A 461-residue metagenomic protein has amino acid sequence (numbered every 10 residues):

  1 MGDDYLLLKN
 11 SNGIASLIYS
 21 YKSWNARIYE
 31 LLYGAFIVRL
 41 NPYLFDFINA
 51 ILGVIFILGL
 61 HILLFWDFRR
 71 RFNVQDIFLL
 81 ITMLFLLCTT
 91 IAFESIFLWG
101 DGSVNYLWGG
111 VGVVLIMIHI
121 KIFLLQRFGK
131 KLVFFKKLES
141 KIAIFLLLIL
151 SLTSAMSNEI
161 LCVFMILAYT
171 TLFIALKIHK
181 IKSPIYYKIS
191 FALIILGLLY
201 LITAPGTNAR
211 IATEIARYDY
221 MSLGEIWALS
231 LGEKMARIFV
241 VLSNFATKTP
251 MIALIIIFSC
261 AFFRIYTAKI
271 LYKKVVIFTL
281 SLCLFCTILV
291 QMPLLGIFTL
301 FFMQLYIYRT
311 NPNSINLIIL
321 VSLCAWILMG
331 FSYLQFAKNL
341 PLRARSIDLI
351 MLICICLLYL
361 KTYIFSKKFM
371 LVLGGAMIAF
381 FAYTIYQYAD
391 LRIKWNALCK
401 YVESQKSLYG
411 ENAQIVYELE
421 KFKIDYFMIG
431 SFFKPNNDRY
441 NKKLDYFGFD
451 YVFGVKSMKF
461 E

Functional and structural regions predicted by a protein language model:
M1-F47, G100, E159-M303, L317 (+1 more regions): Transmembrane catalytic cores of multi-pass membrane glycosyltransferases and polysaccharide-assembly enzymes
M1-W24, V38-L60, L64, R69-D76 (+2 more regions): Intrinsically disordered, polar/acidic, low-complexity terminal segments
L6-K9, G13-L63, D76-L124, L150-S151 (+2 more regions): Terminal, non-globular segments
F56-L64, G112-L124, L167-I174, I255-F262 (+3 more regions): Transmembrane alpha-helical segments
I77-F78, T82-L124, N158, L289-Y306 (+1 more regions): Membrane-interface micro-motifs in multi-pass membrane enzymes
V113-I142: Membrane-interface transmembrane helices that cradle and orient dolichyl/undecaprenyl
K137-M165, T170: Membrane-interface alpha helices of multi-pass inner-membrane proteins
K141-I144, K273-S281, P312-L328, L360-Y383: Signature aromatic-anchored transmembrane alpha helix within multi-pass, membrane-resident enzymes that catalyze glycan
